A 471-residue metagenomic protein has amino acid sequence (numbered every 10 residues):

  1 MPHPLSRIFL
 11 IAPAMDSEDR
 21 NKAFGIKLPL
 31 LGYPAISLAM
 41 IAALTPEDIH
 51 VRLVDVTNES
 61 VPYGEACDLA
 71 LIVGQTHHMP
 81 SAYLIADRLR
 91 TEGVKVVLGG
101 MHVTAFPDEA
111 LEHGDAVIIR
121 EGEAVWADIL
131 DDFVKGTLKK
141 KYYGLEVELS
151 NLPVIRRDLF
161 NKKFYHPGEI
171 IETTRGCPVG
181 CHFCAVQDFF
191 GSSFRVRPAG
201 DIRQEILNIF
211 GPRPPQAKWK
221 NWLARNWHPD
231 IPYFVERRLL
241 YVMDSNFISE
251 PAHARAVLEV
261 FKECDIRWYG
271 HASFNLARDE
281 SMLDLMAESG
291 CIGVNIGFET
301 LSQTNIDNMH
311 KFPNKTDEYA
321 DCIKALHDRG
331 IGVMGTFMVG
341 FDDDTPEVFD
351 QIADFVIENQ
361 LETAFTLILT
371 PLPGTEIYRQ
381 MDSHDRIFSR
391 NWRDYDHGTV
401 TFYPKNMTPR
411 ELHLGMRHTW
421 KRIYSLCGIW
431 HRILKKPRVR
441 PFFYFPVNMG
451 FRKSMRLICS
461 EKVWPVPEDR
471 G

Functional and structural regions predicted by a protein language model:
M1-L10, E18, L28, E47-L53 (+3 more regions): Radical SAM enzyme core and accessory elements
P2-E236: Acidic, low-complexity intrinsically disordered segments
M15-R20, D108-E109, A252, T304-M309 (+3 more regions): Flexible glycine/acidic-rich beta-alpha junction loops that bind and position SAM and/or redox cofactors in anaerobic
L44, D48, R88, E92 (+12 more regions): Alpha-helical structural signal in soluble globular domains
L53-T57, V73, D188, A272 (+3 more regions): Residue-level recognition of beta-strand->loop/alpha-helix junctions
P62, C67-I72, T76, R255-F261 (+3 more regions): Short, electropositive alpha-helical surface patch
E109-D128, L285-N295, Q351-T366: Structural recognition of alpha->loop->beta junctions
V154-M334, F341, E347-D350, D354: Radical SAM [4Fe-4S] cluster-binding motif and immediate context
